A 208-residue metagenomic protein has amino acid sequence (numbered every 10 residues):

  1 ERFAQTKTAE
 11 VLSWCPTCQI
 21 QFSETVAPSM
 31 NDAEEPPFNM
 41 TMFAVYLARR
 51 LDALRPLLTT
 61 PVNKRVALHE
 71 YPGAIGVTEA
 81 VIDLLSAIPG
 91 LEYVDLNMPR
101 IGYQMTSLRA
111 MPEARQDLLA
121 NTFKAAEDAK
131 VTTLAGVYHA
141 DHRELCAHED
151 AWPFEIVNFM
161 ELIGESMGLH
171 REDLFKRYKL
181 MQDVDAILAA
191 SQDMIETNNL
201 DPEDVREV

Functional and structural regions predicted by a protein language model:
E1-V208: Iron-sulfur cluster-binding electron-transfer modules in prokaryotic oxidoreductases
